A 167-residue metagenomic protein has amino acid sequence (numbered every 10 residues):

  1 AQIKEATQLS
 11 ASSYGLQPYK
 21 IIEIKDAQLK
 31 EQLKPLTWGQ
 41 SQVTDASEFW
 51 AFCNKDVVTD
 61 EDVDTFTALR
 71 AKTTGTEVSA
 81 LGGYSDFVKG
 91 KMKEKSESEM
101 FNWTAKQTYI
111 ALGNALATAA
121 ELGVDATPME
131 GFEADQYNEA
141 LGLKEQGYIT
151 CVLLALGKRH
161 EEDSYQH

Functional and structural regions predicted by a protein language model:
A1-H167: Acidic, surface-exposed loops and disordered segments
